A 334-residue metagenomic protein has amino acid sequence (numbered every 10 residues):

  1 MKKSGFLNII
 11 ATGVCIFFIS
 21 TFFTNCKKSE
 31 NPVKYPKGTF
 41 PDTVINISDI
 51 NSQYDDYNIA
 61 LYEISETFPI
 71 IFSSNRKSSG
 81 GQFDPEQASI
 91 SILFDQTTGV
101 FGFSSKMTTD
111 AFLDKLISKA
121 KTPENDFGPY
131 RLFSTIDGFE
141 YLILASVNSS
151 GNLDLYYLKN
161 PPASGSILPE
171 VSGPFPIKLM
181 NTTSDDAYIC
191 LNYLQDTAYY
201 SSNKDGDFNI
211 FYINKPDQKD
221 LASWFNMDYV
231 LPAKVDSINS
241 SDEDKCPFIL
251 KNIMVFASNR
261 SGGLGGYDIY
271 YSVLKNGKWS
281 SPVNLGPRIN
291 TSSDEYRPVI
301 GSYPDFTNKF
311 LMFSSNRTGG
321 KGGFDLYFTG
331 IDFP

Functional and structural regions predicted by a protein language model:
M1-K34: Bacterial Sec-dependent N-terminal signal peptides
K27-P334: Short, conserved micro-motifs composed of acidic
